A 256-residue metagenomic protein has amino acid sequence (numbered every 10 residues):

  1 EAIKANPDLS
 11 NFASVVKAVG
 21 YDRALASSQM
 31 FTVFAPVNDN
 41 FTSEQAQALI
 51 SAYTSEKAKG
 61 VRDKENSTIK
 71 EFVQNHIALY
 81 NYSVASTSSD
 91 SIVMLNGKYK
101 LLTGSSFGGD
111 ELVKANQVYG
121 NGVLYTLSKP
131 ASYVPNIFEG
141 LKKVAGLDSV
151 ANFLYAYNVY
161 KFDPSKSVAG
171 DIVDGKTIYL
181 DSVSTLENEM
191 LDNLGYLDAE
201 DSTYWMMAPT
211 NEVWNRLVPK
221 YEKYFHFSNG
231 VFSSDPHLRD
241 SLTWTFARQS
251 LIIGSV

Functional and structural regions predicted by a protein language model:
E1-V256: Mature, structured domains of secreted/extracytosolic soluble proteins
